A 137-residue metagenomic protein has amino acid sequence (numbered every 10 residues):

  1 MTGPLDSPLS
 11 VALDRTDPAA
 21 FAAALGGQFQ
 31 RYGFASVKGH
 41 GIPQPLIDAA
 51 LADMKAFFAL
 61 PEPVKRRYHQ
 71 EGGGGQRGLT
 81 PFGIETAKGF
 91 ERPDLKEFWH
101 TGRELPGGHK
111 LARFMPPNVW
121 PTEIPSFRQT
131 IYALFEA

Functional and structural regions predicted by a protein language model:
M1-A137: Peripheral, non-catalytic segments flanking oxidoreductase cores
